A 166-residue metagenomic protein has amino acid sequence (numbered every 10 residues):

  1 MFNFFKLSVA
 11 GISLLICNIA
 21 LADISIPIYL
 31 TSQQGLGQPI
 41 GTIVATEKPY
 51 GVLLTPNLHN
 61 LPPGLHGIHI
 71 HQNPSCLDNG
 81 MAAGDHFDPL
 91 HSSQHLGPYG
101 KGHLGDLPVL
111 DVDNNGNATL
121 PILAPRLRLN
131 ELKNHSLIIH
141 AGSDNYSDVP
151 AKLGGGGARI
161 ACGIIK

Functional and structural regions predicted by a protein language model:
M1-V9: Bacterial N-terminal signal peptides that target proteins for export
F2, I16, A20-K166: N-terminal leader/targeting pre-sequences
S8-C17: Bacterial N-terminal signal peptides
